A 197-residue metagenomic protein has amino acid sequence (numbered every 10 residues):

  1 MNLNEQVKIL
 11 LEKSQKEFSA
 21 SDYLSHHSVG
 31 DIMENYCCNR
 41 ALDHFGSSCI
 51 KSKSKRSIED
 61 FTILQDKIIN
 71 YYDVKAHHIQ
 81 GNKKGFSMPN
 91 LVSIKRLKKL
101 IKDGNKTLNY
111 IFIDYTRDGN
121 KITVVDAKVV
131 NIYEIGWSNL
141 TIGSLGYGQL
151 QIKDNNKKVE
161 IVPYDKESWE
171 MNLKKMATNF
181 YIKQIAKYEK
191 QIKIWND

Functional and structural regions predicted by a protein language model:
M1-S57, N70, A76-D197: Nucleic-acid endonuclease domains
T62-D73: Active-site beta-strand-loop-beta-strand hairpin of nuclease catalytic cores that positions key catalytic residues
